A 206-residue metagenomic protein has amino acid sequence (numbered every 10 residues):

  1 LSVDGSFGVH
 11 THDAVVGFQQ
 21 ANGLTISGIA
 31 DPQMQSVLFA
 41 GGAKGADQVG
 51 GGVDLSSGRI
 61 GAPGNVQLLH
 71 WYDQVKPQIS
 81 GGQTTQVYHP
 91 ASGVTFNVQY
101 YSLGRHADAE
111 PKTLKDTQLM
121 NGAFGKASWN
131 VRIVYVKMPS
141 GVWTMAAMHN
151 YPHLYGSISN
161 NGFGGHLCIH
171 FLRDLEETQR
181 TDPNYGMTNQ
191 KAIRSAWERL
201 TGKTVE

Functional and structural regions predicted by a protein language model:
L1-V37: Short acidic, glycine/serine/threonine-rich helix-capping segments at coil-helix boundaries
G23, Y101-A109, D174-T181: Charged, low-complexity surface segments at secondary-structure and domain boundaries
L38-S157: Cell wall/extracellular polymer interaction/catalysis modules
K115-E206: Exported/periplasmic cell-wall-interacting domains
